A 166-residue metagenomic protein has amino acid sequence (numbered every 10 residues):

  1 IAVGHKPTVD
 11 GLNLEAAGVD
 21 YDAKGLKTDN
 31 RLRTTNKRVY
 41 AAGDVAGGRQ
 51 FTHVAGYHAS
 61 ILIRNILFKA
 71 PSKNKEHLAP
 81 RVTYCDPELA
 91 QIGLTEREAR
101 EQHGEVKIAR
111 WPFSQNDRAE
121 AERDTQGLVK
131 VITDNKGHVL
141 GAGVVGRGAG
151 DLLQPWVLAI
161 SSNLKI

Functional and structural regions predicted by a protein language model:
I1-F68: FAD-site-proximal beta/loop scaffold in flavoenzymes
A2-P7, L12, V19, S72 (+3 more regions): Preference for short coil/turn "hinge" residues that link or interrupt alpha-helices
K24, P80-R81, V129: Small-molecule pocket liners
L26, L78, W111-F113: Proline- and acidic/polar-enriched loop/turn elements at helix boundaries
R33-T34, R38, K75-E76, E122-R123: Solvent-exposed alpha-helices and their adjacent loops that cap or buttress functional pockets in soluble metabolic
R38, A79-P80, H138-L140: Short amphipathic alpha-helical segments
A42-R100: A conserved FAD-binding loop/helix module that cradles the flavin
L67, S72, Y84-T95, R100-I166: Flexible, glycine-rich terminal cap/loop adjacent to redox cofactors in electron-transfer oxidoreductases
